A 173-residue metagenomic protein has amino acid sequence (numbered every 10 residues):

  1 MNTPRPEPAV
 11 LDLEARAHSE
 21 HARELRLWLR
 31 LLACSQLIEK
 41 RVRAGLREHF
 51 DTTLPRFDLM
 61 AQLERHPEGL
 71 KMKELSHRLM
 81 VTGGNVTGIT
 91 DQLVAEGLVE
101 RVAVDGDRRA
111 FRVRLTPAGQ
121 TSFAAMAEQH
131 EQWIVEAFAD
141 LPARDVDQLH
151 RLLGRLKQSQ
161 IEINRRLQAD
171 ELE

Functional and structural regions predicted by a protein language model:
M1-F50: N-terminal leader segment of winged-helix/HTH proteins
N2-A15, D91-R151: Charged, amphipathic alpha-helical coiled-coil/dimerization segments
R26, D58, D147: Active-site phosphate/pyrophosphate-handling residues
W28, L32, Q36, M80 (+3 more regions): Short amphipathic alpha-helical segments with heptad-repeat character
Q36, K40-T82, E96, Q168: N-terminal helix-turn-helix DNA-binding core of bacterial DNA-binding proteins
D147-E173: Exposed, interaction-prone assembly regions rather than primary DNA-binding/catalytic cores
